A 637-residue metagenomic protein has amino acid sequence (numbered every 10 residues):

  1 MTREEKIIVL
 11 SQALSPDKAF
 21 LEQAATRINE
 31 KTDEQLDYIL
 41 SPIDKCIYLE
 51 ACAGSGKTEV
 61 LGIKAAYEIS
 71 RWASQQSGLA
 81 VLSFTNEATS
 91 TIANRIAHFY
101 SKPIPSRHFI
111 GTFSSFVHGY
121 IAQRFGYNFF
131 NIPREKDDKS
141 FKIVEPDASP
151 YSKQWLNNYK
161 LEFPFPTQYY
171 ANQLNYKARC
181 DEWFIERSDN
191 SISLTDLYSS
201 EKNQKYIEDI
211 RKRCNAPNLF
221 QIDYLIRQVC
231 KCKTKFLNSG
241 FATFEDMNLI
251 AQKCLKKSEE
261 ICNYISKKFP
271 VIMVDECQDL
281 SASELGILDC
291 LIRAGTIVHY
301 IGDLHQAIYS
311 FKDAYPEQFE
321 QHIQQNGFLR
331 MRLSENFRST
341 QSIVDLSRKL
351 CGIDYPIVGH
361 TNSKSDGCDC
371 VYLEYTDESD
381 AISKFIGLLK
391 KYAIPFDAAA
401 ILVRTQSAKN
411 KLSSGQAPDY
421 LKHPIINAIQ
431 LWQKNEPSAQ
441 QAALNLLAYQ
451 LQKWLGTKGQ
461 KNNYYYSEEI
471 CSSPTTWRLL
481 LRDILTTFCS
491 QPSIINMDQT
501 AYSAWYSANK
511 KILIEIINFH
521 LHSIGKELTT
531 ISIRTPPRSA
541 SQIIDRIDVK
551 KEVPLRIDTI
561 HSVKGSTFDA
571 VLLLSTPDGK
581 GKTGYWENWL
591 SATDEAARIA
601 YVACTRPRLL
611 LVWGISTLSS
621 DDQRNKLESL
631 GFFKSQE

Functional and structural regions predicted by a protein language model:
M1-E637: The feature marks helicase ATPase cores and/or their adjacent C-terminal helical subdomains in SF1/SF2/AAA+ helicases
